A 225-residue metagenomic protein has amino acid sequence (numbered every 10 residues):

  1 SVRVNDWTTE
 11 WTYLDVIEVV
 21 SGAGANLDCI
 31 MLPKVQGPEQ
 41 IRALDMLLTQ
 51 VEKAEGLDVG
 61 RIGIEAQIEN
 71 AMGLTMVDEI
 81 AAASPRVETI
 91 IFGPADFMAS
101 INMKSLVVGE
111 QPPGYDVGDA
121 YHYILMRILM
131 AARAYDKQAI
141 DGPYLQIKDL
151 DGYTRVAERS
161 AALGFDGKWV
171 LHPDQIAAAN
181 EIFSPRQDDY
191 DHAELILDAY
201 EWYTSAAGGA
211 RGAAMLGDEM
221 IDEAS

Functional and structural regions predicted by a protein language model:
S1-S225: Expand to "…catalyze enediolate/carbanion chemistry for C-C bond making/breaking, isomerization, decarboxylation
